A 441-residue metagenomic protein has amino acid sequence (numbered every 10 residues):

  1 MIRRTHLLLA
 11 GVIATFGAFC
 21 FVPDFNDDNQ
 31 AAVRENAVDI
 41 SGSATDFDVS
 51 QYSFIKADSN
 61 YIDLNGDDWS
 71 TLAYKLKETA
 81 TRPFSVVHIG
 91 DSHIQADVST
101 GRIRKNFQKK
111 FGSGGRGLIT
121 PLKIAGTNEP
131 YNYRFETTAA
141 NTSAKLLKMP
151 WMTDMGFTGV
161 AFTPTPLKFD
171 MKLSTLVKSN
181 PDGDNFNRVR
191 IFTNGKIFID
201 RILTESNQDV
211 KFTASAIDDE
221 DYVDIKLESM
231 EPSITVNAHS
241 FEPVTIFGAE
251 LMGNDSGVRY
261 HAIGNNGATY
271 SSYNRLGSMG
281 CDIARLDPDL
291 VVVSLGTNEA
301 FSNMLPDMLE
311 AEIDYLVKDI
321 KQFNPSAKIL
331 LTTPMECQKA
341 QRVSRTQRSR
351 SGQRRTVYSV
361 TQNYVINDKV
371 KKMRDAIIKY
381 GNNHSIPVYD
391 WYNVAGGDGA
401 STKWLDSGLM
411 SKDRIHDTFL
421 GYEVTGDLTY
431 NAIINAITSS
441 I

Functional and structural regions predicted by a protein language model:
M1-A44, S439-I441: Bacterial Sec-dependent N-terminal signal peptides
D27, R34, L64, A80-P83 (+1 more regions): Terminal targeting/pro-maturation regions of precursor/exported proteins
G42-H88, G156-V160, T165-P166: Membrane/wall-proximal cationic-aromatic binding patches
D68-T71, S278, E312-L316, T425-L428: Well-ordered alpha-helical segments embedded in enzymatic catalytic cores
K75, N106, C281-D282, D319 (+1 more regions): A generic secondary-structure signal
R82-G90, Q95-S99, D255-T346, K369-R374 (+3 more regions): Conserved, compact domain cores that house catalytic/ligand-binding motifs in diverse enzymes and effector modules
Q95-E205, S215-A311, H416-D417: Conserved SGNH/GDSL esterase-like catalytic core that processes O-acyl groups on lipids and polysaccharides
L276-G277, C337-I441: Catalytic His-Asp segment of secreted/periplasmic serine-dependent ester chemistry enzymes
